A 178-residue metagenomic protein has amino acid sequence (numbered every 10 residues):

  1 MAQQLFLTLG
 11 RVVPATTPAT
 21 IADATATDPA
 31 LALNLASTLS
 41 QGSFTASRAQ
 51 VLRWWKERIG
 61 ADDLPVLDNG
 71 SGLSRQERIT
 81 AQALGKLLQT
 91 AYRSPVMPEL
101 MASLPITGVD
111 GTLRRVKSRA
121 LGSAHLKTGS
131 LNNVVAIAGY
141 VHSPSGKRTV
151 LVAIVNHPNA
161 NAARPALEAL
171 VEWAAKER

Functional and structural regions predicted by a protein language model:
M1-G85, A91-P98: A small/polar active-site loop signature that marks catalytic segments
G10, V109, S143, N156-P158: Solvent-exposed coil/turn segments that connect beta secondary-structure elements in extracytoplasmic/periplasmic
V66, S103, V150-A153: Soluble periplasmic/extracytoplasmic beta-strand elements of cell-envelope proteins
G72, L131, S145, V155-P158: Short, glycine-/Ser/Thr-/acidic-enriched flexible segments
L84, A138, L151, L170: Hydrophobic, well-ordered secondary-structure elements that form the walls of internal hydrophobic environments
M97-D110, L170: Active/binding-pocket-proximal capping segment
R114-S145: Short, Gly/Ser/Thr-enriched beta-strand-loop segments that form substrate-interacting elements of hydrolase/peptidase
N161-A162, L167-R178: Short, compositionally simple motifs enriched in small residues
